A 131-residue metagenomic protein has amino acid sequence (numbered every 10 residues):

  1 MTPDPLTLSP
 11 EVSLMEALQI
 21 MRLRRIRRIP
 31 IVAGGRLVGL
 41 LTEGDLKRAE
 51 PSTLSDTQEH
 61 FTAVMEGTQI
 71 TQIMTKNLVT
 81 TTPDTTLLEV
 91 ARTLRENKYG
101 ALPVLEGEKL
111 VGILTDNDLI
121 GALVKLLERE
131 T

Functional and structural regions predicted by a protein language model:
M1-D4, T42-V79, T86-R95, T115-T131: Tandem CBS (Bateman) regulatory domains
L6, S13, V38, V79 (+1 more regions): Glycine-/small-residue-rich active-site loops that bind phosphorylated ligands and cofactors
L8-R25, V32-A33, T80-K98, L105 (+2 more regions): The conserved cystathionine-beta-synthase
M21, I29-D45, L94, L102-D118: A glycine-centered beta-loop-beta connector
M21-P30, A49-D56: Short, charge-rich amphipathic segments
R28, G35-R36, T57-H60, G67-Q69 (+3 more regions): Short, surface-exposed, polar/charged, turn-prone segments marking secondary-structure boundaries
